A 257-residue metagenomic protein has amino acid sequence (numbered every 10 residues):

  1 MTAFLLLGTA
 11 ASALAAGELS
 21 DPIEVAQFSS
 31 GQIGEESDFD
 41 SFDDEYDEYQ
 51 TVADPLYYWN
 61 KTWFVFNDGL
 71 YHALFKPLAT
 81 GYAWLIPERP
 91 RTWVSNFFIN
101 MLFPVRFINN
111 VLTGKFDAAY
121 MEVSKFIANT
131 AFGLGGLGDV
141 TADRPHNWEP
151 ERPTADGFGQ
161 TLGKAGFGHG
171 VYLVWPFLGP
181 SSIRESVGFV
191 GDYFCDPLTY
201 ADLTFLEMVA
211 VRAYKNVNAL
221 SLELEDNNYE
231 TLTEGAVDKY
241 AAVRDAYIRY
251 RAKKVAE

Functional and structural regions predicted by a protein language model:
M1-T9: Bacterial N-terminal signal peptides
L14-T113, L206-E257: N-terminal targeting leaders of membrane proteins
A79, G159, W175, V187-G191 (+2 more regions): Generic detector of well-ordered alpha-helical segments enriched in charged/polar residues, highlighting helical
N96-I183: Mid-length scaffold segments of soluble, non-membrane domains
I127-R144, P197-L203, D238-E257: Contiguous hydrophobic segments
G170, S181-D226: Cyclophilin-type peptidyl-prolyl cis-trans isomerase
